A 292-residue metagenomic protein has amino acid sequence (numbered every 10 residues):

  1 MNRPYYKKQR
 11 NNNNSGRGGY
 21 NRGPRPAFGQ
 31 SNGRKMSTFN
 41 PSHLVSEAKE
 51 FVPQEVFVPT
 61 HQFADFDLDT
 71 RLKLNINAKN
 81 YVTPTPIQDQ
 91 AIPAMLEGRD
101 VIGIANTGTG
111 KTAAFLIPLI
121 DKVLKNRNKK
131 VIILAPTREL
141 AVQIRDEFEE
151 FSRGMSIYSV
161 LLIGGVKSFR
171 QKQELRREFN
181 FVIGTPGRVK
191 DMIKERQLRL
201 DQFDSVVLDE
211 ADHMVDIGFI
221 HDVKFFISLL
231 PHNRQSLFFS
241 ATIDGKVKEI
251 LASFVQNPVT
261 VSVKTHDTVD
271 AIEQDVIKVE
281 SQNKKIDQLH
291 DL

Functional and structural regions predicted by a protein language model:
M1-A91, E97-R99: N-terminal intrinsically disordered, low-complexity tails of helicases
I92-V101, T112-N126, E147-F151: Walker A/P-loop NTP-binding motif
I102-I104, I132, L237: Short hydrophobic/aromatic beta-strand immediately N-terminal to the Walker A/P-loop
A105-T109: The conserved Walker
A113-I117, R138, E249: Phosphate-binding Walker
L116, I133-A135, I183, F238 (+1 more regions): Hydrophobic beta-strand core positions in alpha/beta domains
R127-K194, Q202-S205: Conserved nucleic-acid-binding Ia/Ib motif block in the N-terminal RecA-like helicase ATPase lobe
F151, V160, Q171, R199-L292: Interdomain coupling/hinge region of P-loop NTPase helicase/AAA+ cores
